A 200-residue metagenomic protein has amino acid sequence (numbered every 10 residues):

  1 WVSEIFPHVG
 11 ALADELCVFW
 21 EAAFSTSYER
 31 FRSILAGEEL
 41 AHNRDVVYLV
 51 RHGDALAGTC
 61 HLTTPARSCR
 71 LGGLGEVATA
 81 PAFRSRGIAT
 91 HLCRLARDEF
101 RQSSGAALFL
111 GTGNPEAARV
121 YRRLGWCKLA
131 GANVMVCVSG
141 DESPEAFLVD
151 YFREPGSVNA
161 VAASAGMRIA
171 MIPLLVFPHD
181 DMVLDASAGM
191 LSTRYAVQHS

Functional and structural regions predicted by a protein language model:
W1-G37, H42, V47-H52, L56 (+2 more regions): Short amphipathic alpha-helix that is part of the acyltransferase structural core
T64-A66: A short acidic/small-residue loop/turn micro-motif
R70-P81: Conserved acetyl-CoA binding element of GNAT-fold acetyltransferases
T79, S85-D98, R123: Conserved acetyl-CoA-binding loop-helix of GNAT-fold acetyltransferases
A89, C93, P115-A117, V134-S139: Short glycine/proline-centered loop/turn elements that form peptide/ligand docking sites
F100-G113: Conserved GNAT acetyl-CoA-binding A-motif
F109-G111, C127-L148: Conserved catalytic-core motifs of GNAT/GCN5-like acyltransferases
